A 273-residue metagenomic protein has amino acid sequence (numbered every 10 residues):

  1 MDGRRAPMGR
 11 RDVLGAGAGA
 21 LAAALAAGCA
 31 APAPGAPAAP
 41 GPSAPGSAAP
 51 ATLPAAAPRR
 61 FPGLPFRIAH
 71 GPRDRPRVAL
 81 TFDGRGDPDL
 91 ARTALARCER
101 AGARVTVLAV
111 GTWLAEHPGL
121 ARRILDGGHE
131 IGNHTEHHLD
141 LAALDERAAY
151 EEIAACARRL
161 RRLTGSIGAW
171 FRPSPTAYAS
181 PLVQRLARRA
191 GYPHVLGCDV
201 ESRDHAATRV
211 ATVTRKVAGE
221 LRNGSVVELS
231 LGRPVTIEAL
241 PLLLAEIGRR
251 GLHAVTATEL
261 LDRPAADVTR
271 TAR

Functional and structural regions predicted by a protein language model:
M1-A24: N-terminal secretory signal peptides and thylakoid transit peptides that target proteins across membranes
G9, D74-R75, A101, G127 (+3 more regions): Residue-level preference for short coil/turn positions at secondary-structure junctions
A23, A31-P34, F82, W113 (+6 more regions): Bulky hydrophobic/aromatic packing residues
L25-A44: C-terminal region of N-terminal signal peptides and the immediate post-cleavage residues of exported proteins
P40, A44-D74, A101, A115 (+1 more regions): C-terminal domain-boundary segment and adjacent tail
P50-E152, R159: Active-site beta->alpha N-cap acidic-glycine motif
T93, L139-T271: Catalytic domains of cell-wall/extracellular-matrix polysaccharide-remodeling enzymes, centered on de-N-acetylation
